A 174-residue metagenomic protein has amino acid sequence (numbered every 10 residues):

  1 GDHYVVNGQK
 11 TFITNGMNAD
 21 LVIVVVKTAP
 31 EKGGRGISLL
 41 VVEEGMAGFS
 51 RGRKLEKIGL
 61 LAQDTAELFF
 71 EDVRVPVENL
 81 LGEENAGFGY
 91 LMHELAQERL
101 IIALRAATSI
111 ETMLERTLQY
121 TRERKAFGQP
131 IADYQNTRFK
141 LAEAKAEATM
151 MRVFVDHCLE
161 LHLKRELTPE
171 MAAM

Functional and structural regions predicted by a protein language model:
H3, N7-R51: A short core secondary-structure module
H3-Y4, E67-D72, G82-F88, M92-M174: Alpha-helical interface subdomain recognition
T11-M17, L60, Q97-I101: Glycine-rich phosphate/pyrophosphate-binding beta-alpha loops
M17-D20, R35-G36, G45, A62-F69 (+3 more regions): A generic structural signal for well-ordered coil/turn residues at beta-strand boundaries that shape enzyme active-site
I23-V26, V42-G45, I58-A62, G87-L91: Short, low-complexity, polar/charged sequence segments that are solvent-exposed and flexible
G36, S50-R53, V77-E84: Short, charged, solvent-exposed linker or helix-capping segments at domain edges/interfaces that act as flexible hinges
E43-E44, V75-P76, P130: Short, solvent-exposed coil/turn linker segments
A47-P76: Flexible, small-/acidic-enriched active-site or ligand-binding loops
